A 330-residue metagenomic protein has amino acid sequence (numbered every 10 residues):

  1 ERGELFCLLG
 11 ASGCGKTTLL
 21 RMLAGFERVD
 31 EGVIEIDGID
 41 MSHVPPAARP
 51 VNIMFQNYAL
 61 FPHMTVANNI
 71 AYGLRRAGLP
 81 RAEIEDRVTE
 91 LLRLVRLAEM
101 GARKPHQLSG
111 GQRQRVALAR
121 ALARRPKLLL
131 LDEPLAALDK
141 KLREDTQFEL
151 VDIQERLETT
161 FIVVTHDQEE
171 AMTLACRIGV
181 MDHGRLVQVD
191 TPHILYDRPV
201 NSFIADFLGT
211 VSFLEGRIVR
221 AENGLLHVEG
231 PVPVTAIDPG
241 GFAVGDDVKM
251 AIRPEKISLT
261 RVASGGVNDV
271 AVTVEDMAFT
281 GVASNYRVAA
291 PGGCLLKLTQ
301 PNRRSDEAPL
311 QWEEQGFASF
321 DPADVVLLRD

Functional and structural regions predicted by a protein language model:
L5, P46-Q56, L60-D206: ABC ATPase nucleotide-binding domains
L9-A11: The feature captures the beta-strand-to-loop junction immediately N-terminal to the Walker
T17-L20, V116: ABC ATPase nucleotide-binding domain helices that frame the ATP-binding cleft
A24: Helix-to-loop junction immediately C-terminal to a conserved catalytic motif
E27-R28, E35, R75: A position-specific signal in ABC ATPase nucleotide-binding domains
D30-V33, E83, H183, E215: Conserved coupling/switch loops of ABC nucleotide-binding domains, chiefly the family-specific signature
G32-D40: Conserved ABC transporter NBD signature motif
V211, A221-D330: Non-catalytic connector elements of ABC transporters
